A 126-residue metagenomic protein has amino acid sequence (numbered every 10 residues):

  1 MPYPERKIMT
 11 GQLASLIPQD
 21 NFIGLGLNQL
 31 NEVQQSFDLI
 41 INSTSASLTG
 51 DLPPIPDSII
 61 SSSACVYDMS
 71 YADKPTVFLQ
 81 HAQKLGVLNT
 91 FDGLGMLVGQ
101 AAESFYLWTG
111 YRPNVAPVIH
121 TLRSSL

Functional and structural regions predicted by a protein language model:
M1-P18: NAD(P)-binding Rossmann-fold cofactor-contacting core
K7-G11, L52, Q100-E103: Short, charged, surface-exposed secondary-structure boundary motifs
A14, S45, L122-L126: Generic secondary-structure transition motif, activating predominantly at the C-termini of alpha-helices
A14-P18, S43, W108-G110: Short, hinge-like loop/turn segments at secondary-structure boundaries
Q19-T90: Rossmann-like adenosine-cofactor binding region
M69-L126: Adenosine-phosphate binding glycine-rich loop
